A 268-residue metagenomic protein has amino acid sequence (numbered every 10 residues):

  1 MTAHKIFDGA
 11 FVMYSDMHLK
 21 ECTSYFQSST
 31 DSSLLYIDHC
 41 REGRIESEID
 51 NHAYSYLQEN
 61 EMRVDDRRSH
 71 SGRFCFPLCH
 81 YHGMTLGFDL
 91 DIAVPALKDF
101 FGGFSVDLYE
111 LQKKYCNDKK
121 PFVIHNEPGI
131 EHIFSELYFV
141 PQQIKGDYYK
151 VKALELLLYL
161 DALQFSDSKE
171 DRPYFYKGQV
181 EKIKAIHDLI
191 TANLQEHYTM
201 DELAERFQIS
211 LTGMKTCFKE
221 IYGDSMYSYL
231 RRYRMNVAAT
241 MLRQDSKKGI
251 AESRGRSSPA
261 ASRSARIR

Functional and structural regions predicted by a protein language model:
T2-K20: A short glycine-rich, His/Asp/Glu-containing loop-to-beta-strand
Y14-S32, D65-C75: Conserved short histidine dyad/triad with adjacent acidic residue
D16-L19, T30-E46, L86-L90: Short, conserved beta-strand element in jelly-roll/cupin
R44, E48, H52-Y176, M200 (+3 more regions): Alpha-helical bundle regulatory/interaction domains
Y149, I190, M214: Conserved hydrophobic/aromatic pocket- or pore-lining residues that grip, position, or stack substrates in active sites
I183, N193, S210-K215: Conserved mid-sequence domains
K184-A192, E196-A204, E220-A261: Terminal helix-turn-helix DNA-binding modules in bacterial transcription factors
M214, F218, S262-R268: Short hydrophobic/aromatic patch on the recognition helix
